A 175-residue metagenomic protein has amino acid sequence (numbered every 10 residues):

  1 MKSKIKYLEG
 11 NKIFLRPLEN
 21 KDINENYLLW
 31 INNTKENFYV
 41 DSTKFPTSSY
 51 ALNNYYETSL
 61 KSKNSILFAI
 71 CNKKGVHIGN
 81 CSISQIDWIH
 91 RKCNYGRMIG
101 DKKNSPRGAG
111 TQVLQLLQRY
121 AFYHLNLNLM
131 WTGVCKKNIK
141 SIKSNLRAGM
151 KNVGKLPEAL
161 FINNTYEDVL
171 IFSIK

Functional and structural regions predicted by a protein language model:
M1-L18, D22-I23, N33, L67 (+1 more regions): Acyl-donor (CoA/ACP) binding surface of acyl/acetyltransferases
K2-S3, Y55-T58: Short, P/G- and charge-enriched loop/turn segments at secondary-structure junctions
N26-Y27, L52, Y95: Hydrophobic pocket/interface hotspot
K35-Y56: Conserved GNAT-fold acetyl-CoA-binding loop/helix
E57-A69: A short helix-loop-beta-strand connector motif used in the catalytic cores of GNAT acetyltransferases and, in some
